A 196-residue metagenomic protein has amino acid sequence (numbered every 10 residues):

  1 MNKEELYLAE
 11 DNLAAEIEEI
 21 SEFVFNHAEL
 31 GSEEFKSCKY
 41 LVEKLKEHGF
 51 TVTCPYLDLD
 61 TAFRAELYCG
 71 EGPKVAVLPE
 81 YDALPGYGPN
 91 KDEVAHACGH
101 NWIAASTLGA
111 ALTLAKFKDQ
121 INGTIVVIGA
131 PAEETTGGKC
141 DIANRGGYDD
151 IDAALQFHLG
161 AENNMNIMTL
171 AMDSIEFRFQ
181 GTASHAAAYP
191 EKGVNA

Functional and structural regions predicted by a protein language model:
N2-A97, N101-N122: Acidic/His- and Gly-rich active-site-bordering loop/insert found across diverse amide/peptide-bond hydrolases
T61-R64, L84-A97, N101-W102, D119-A196: Histidine/acidic-residue-rich, glycine-tolerant segments that coordinate divalent metal ions
